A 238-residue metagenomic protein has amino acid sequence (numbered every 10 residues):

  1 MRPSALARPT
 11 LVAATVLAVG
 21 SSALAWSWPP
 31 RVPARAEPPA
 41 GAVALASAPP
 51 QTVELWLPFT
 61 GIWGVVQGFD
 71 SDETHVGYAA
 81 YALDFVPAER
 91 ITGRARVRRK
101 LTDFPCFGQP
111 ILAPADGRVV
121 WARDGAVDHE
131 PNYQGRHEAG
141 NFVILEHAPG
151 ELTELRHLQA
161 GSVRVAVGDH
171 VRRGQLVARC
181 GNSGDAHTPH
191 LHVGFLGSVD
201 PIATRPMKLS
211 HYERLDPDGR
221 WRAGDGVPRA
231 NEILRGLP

Functional and structural regions predicted by a protein language model:
A7-T10, A18, S22-I91, A95-V97 (+1 more regions): Non-catalytic extracellular/periplasmic "stalk" and linker regions immediately N-terminal to catalytic or recognition
P50, G64, T74, H137 (+2 more regions): Acidic, glycine-rich catalytic/binding loops that coordinate metals and/or anionic ligands
G61, A79-L83, F107, A115 (+2 more regions): Envelope-exposed proteins and targeting segments
Q67, W121, H157-A160, R179-N182 (+1 more regions): A residue-level detector for short acidic-glycine micro-motifs
F104-C106, P114-Q159: Zn2+-dependent peptidoglycan hydrolase active-site motif and core
P110-A122, R164-R179: Short, well-structured beta-strand-loop connectors
A122-Q134, Q175-L191: Flexible, gly/ser-rich surface segments that form the specificity/activation loops bordering the active-site cleft
E154-Q159, H187-L196: Histidine-centered catalytic micro-motifs
